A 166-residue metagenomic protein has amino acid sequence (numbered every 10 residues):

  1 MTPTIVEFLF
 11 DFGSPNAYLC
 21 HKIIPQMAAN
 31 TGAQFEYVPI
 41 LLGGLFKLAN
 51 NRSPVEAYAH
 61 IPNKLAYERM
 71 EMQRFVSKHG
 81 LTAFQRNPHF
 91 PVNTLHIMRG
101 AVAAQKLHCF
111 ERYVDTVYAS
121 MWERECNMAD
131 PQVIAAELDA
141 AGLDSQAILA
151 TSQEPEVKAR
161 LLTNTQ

Functional and structural regions predicted by a protein language model:
T2-Q34, V38, V102, C109-R112 (+1 more regions): C-terminal cap of thioredoxin/glutaredoxin-like
L19-M121: Structural alpha/beta surface segment adjacent to cysteine/selenocysteine redox centers across thiol/disulfide enzymes
